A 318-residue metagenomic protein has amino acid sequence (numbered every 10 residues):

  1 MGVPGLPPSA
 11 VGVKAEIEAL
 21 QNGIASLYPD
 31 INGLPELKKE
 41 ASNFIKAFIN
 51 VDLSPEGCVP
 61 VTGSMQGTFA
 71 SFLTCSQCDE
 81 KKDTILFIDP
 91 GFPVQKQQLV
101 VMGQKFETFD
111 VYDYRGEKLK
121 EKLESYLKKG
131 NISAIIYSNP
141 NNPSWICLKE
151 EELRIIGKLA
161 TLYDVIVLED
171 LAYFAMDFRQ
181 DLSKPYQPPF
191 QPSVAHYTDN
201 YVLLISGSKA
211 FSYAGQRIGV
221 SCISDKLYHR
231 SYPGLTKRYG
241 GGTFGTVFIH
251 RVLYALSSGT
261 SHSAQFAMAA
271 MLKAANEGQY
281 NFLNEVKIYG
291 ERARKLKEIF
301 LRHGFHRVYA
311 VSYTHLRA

Functional and structural regions predicted by a protein language model:
M1-P29, A47, V165, Y254 (+1 more regions): N-terminal "arm"/small-domain region of PLP-dependent enzymes with the aminotransferase-like
G2-L6, L34, M65, F92-P93 (+7 more regions): Short, solvent-exposed loop/turn segments at secondary-structure junctions
Q21-Y163, L168, F174-Y197, V202: Conserved core of the PLP fold type I
E36, N284-K295: A non-catalytic, amphipathic alpha-helix used as a structural packing/dimerization or gating element in enzyme scaffolds
S54-E56, A310-Y313: Short Gly/Ser/Thr- and Asp/Glu-enriched loop/turn motifs at secondary-structure junctions
Y197-K287, E298-F300: Conserved core segment of the aminotransferase class I/II
L204, R307-S312: Short beta-strand
T314-A318: Conserved small/polar residues in nucleotide/adenosyl-binding loops
